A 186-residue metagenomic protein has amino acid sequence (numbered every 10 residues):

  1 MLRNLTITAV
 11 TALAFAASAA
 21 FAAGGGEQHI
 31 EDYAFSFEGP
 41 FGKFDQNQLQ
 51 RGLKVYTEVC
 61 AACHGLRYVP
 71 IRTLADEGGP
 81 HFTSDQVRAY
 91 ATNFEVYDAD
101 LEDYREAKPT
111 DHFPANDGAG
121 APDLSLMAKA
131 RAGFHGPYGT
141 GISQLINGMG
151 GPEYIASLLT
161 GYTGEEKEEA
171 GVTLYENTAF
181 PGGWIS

Functional and structural regions predicted by a protein language model:
L2-K43: Post-cleavage N-terminal segment of exported redox proteins
H29-V55, G65-G79: Electrostatic cytochrome c docking/interface patches
G39-G42, G141-L145: Second-shell loop/turn segments in exported
K54-L66, T110-D111, G120-K129, S157: C-type cytochrome heme c attachment motif
D76-A99: Active-site-surrounding "flap" and adjacent substrate/cofactor-binding loops of secreted or lumenal enzymes, prototyped
F94-A121, A132-P137: Contiguous, often N-terminal, cationic amphipathic patches that form binding interfaces
N147-S186: Extracytoplasmic/lumenal ectodomains and periplasmic regions of secretory and membrane proteins
